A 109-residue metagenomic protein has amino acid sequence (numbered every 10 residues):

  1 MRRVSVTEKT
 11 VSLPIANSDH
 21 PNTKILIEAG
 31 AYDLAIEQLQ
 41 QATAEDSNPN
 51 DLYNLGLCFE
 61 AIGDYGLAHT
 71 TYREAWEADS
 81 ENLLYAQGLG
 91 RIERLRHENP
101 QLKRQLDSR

Functional and structural regions predicted by a protein language model:
M1-A44, N48, I62, E74-E77 (+1 more regions): C-terminal/domain-edge helix-coil "capping" segments
D51-L52, Y85: TPR alpha-solenoid repeat register
C58-Y85: Charge-rich, low-complexity intrinsically disordered segments
